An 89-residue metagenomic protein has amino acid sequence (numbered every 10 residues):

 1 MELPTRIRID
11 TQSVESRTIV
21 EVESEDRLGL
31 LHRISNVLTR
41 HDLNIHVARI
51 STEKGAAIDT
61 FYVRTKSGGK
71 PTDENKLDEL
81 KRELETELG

Functional and structural regions predicted by a protein language model:
M1-G89: A conserved regulatory-domain signal marking ACT and ACT-like small-molecule sensing domains and adjacent regulatory
